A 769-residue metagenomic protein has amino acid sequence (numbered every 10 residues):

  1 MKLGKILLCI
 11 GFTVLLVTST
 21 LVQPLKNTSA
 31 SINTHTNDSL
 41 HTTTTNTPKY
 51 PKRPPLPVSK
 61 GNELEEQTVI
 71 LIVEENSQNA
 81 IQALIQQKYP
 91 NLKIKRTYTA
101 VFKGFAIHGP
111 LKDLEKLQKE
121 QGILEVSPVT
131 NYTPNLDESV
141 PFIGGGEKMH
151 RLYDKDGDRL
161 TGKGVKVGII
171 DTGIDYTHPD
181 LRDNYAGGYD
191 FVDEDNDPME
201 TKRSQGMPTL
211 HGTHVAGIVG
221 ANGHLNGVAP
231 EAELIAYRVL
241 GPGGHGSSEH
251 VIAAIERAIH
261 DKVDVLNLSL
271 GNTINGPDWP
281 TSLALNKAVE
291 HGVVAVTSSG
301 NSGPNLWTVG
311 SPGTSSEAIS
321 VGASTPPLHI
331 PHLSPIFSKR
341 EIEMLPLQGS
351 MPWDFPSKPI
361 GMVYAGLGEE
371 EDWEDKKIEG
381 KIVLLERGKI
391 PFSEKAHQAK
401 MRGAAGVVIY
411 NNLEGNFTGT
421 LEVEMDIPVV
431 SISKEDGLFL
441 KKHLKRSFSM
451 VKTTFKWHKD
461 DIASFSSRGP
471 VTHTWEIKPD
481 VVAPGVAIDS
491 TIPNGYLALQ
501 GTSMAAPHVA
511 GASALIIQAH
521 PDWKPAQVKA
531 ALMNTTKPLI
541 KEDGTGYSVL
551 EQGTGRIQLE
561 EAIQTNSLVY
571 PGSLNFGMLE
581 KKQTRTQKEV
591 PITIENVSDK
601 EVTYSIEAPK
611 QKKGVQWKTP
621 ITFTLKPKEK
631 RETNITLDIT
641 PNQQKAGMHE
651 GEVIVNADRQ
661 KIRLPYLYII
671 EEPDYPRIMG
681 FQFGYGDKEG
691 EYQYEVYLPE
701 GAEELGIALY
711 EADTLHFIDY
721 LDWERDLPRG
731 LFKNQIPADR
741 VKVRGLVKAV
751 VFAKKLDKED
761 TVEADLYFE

Functional and structural regions predicted by a protein language model:
K2-L15, S19-N62, E75-D156, D436-F448: Autoinhibitory propeptides
H41-E66, I94-T97, H108-Q118, P134-I169 (+6 more regions): N-terminal domain-start motif of subtilase-like serine proteases
K155-I169, I174-G187, M199-S247, E290 (+3 more regions): Subtilisin-like serine protease catalytic core
G168, T297, D461-S467, L559-V597 (+2 more regions): Beta-sheet-dominated interaction scaffolds and their linkers
A186, E194-D197, A229, L367-E371 (+1 more regions): Catalytic-core environment of secreted peptidases
M199-I274, G322-P327, M362-E369, W373 (+1 more regions): Subtilisin-like peptidase catalytic core
I218-V219, V239-G241, T308, G388 (+2 more regions): Hydrolase catalytic cores
T308-P479, P493: Structured lumen-facing ectodomains of secretory-pathway proteins
